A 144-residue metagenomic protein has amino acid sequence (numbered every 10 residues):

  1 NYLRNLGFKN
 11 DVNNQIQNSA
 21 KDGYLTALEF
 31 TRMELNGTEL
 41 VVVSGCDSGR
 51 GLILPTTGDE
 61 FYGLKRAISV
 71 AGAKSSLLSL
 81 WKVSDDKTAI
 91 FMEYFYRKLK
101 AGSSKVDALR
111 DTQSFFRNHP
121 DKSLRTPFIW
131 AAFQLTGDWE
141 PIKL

Functional and structural regions predicted by a protein language model:
N1-L144: Catalytic cores of enzymes
